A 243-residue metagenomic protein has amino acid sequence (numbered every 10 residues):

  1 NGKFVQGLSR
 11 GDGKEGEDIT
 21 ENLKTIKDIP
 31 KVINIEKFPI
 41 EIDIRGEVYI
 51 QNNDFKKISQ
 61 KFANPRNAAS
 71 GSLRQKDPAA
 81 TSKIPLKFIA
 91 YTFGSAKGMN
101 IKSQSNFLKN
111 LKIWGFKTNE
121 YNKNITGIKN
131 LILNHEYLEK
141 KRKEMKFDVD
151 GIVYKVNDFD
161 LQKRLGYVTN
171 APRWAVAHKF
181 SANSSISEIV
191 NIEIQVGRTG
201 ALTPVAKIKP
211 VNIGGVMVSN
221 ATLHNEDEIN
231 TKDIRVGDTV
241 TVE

Functional and structural regions predicted by a protein language model:
N1-E243: RNA/tRNA-interacting regions in translation and RNA-turnover enzymes
